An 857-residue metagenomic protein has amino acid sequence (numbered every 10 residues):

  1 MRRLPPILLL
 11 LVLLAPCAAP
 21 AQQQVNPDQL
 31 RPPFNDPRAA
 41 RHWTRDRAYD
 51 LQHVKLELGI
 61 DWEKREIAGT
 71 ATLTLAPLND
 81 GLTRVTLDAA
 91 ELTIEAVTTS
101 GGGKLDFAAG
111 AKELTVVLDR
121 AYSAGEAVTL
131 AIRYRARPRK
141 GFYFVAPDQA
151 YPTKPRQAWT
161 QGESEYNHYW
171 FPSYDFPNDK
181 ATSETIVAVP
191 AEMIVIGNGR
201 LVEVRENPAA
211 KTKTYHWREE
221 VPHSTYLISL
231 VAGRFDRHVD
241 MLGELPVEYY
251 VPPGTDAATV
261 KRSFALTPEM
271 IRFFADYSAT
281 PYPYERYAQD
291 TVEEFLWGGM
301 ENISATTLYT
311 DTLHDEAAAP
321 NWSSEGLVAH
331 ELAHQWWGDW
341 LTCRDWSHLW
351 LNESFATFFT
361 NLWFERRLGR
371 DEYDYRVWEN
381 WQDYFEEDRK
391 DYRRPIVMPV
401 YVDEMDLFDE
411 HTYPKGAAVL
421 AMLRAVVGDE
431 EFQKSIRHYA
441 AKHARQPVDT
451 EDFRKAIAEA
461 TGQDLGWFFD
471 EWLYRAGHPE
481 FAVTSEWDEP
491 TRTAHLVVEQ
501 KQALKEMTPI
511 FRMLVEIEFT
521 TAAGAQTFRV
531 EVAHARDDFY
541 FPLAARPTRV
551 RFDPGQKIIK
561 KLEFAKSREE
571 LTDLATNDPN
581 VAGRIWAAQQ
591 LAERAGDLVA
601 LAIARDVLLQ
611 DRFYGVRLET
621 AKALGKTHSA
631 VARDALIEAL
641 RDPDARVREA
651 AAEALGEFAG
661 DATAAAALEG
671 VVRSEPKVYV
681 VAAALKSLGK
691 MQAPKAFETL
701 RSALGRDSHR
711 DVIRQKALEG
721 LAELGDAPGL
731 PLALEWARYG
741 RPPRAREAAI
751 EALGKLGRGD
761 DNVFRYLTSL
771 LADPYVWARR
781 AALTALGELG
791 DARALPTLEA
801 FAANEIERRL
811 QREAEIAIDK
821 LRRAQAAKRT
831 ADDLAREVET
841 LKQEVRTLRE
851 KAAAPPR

Functional and structural regions predicted by a protein language model:
A21, L114, W217, E248-V497: Hydrophobic alpha-helical and helix-loop surface patches within well-folded domains that function as non-catalytic
A21-A68, P155-Q157, P177, L465-G466 (+1 more regions): N-terminal, polar/Ser/Thr-rich
F34-N35, A48, R133-F235, V239 (+1 more regions): Extended, low-hydrophobicity, Ser/Thr/Pro/Gly-biased non-transmembrane segments
V85, A89-Y151, H534-R546: A surface-exposed beta-strand-loop module
I194, K213, V251, A333 (+5 more regions): Non-catalytic accessory/interaction domains
F564-L574, D597-L609, S629-R641, G660-S674 (+5 more regions): Amphipathic alpha-helical scaffolding segments comprising HEAT/armadillo-like alpha-solenoid repeats
P579-N580, R612-F613, P643-D644, P676-K677 (+4 more regions): Short inter-helical turns and helix N-cap capping residues of alpha-solenoid HEAT/ARM repeat scaffolds
